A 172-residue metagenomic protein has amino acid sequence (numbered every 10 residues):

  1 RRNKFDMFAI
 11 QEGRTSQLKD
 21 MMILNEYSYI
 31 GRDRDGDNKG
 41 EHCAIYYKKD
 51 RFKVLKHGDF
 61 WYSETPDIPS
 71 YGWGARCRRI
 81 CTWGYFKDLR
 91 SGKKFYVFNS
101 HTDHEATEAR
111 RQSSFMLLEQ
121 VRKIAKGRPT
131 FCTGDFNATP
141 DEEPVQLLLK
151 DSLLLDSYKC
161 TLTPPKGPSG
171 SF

Functional and structural regions predicted by a protein language model:
R1-L18, Y46, G84, Y96-S100 (+2 more regions): Active-site beta-strand/loop signature of hydrolases that rely on acidic residues for catalysis
N3, F52, S152: Structured loop/turn residues at beta-strand edges in well-structured enzyme cores
M7-F98: Structured beta-strand-rich core segments of catalytic domains in phosphoester-bond hydrolases
I30, E105-F172: Metal-dependent phosphoesterases centered on the DNase I-like endonuclease/exonuclease/phosphatase
R78, K87-R111, F115, I124: Metal-dependent phosphoester/phosphodiester hydrolase catalytic core
